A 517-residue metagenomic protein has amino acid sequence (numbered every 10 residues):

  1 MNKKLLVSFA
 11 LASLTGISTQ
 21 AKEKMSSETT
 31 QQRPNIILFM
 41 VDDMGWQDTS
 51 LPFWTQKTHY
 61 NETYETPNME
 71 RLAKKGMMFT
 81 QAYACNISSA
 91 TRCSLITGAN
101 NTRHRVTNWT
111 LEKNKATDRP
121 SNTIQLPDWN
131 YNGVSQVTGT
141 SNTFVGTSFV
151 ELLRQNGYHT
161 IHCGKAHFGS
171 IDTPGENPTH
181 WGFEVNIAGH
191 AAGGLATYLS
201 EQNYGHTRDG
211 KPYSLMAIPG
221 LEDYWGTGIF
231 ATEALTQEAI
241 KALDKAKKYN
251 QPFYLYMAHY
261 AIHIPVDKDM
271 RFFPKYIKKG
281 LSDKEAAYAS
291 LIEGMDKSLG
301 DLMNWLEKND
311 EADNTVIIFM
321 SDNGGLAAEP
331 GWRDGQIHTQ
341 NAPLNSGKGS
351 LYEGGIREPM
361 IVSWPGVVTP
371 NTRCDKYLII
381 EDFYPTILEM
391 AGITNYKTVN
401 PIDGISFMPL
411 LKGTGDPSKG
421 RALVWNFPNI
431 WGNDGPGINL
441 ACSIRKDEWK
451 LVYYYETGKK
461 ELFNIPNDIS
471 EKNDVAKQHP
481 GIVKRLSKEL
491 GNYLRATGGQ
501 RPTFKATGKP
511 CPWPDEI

Functional and structural regions predicted by a protein language model:
A21, L38-F39, W46-T147, L152 (+5 more regions): Active-site segment of extracytoplasmic enzymes that catalyze sulfate/phosphate-ester chemistry
K22-P34, V41, W46, M78 (+4 more regions): Long, internal low-complexity/basic segments
Q32, Y60-T66, Y83-I87, K113 (+10 more regions): A short beta-strand-to-alpha-helix junction
F53, M78-A99, T107-N114, H162-P174 (+6 more regions): Short, solvent-exposed turn/loop segments enriched in Gly/Ser/Thr/Pro and often Arg
L111-H159, A166-Q251, H259-K268, S282 (+1 more regions): Formylglycine-dependent
P174-G182, I264-M270, N304-V367, I379: Histidine-centered active-site microenvironments of extracellular/periplasmic hydrolases and transferases
V185, H190-G193, G325-L351, V368-T372 (+4 more regions): C-terminal cap/loop subdomain of S1 sulfatases and analogous C-terminal strand-loop tails that border
F230-K247, P274-T315, W332: A long, amphipathic alpha-helix that forms part of the scaffold/cap immediately adjacent to metal-dependent active
